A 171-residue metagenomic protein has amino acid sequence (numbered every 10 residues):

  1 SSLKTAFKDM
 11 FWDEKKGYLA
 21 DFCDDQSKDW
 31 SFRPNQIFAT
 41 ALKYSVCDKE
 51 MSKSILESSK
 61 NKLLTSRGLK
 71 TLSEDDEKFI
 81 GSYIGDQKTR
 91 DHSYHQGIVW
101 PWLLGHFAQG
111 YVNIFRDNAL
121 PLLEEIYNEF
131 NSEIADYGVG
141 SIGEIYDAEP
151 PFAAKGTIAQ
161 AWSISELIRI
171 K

Functional and structural regions predicted by a protein language model:
S1-K4, I98-I134: Extended amphipathic alpha-helical segments enriched in small hydrophobics
S1-S82, E125, S132-I164: Catalytic cores of carbohydrate-active enzymes
M10, W100-L104, W162, K171: Bulky hydrophobic/aromatic packing residues
S27, R90-V99, V112-N118, A154-A159: Short, contiguous acidic/charged loop-to-helix segments that flank catalytic cores in large enzymes
F38-K49, G105-D117, E166-K171: Well-ordered alpha-helical scaffold segments within catalytic/enzyme domains
G81-R90: The feature captures the short pre-catalytic strand/loop hairpin that immediately precedes and shapes the active-site
